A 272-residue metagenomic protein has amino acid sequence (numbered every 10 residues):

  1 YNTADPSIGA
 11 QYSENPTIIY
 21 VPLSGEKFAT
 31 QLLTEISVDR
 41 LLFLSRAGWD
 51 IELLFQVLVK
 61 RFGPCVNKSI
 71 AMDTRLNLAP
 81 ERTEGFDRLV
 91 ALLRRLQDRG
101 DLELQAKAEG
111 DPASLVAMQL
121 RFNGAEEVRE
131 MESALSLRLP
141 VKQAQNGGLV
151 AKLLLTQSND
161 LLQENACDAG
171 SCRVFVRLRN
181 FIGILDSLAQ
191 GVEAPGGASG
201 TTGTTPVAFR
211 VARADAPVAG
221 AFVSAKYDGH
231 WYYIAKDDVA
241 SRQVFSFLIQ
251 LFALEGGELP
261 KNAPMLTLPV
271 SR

Functional and structural regions predicted by a protein language model:
Y1-R272: N-terminal amphipathic/basic membrane-interacting segments and domains, especially the gasdermin N-terminal
